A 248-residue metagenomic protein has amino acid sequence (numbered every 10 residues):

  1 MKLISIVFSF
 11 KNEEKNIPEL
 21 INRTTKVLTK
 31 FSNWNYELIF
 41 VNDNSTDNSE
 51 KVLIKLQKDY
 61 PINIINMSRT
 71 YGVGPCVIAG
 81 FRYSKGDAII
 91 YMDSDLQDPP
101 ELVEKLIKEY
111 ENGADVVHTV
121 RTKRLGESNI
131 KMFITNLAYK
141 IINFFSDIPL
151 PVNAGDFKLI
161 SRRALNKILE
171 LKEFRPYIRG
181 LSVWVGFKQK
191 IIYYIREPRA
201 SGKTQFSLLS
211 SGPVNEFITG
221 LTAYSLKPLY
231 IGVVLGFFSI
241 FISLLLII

Functional and structural regions predicted by a protein language model:
M1, G180-I248: Hydrophobic helical membrane-anchoring modules
M1-S128: Structured catalytic core of nucleotide-sugar glycosyltransferases
K11-E14, S32, K172, G186 (+1 more regions): Residues at alpha-helix boundaries and short interhelical turns
E19, K26, N136-Y139, G180: Generic recognition of well-ordered alpha-helical segments within structured catalytic/regulatory domains
K58, S146, E170, F174 (+2 more regions): Amphipathic alpha-helical protein-protein interaction surfaces
I65-R69, V73-Y83, P99-P176, P198-I218: Acceptor/aglycone-binding surface of glycosyltransferases and processive sugar-polymer synthases
